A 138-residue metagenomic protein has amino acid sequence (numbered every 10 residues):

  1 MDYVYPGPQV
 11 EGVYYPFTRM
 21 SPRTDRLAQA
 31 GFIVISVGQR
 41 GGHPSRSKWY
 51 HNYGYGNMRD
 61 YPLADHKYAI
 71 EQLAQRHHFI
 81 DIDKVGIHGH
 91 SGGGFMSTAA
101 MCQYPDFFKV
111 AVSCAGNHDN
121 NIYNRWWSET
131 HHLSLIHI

Functional and structural regions predicted by a protein language model:
M1-I136: Serine-hydrolase catalytic core recognition
